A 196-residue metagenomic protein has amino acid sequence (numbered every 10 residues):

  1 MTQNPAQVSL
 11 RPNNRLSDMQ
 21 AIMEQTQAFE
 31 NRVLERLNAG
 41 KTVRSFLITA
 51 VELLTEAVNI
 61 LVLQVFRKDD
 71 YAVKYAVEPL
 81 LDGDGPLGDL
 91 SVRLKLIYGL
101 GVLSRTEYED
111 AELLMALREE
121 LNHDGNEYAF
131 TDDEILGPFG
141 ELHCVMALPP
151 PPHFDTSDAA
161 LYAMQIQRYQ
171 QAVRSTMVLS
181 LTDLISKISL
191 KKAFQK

Functional and structural regions predicted by a protein language model:
T2-K196: Amphipathic alpha-helical interface elements
